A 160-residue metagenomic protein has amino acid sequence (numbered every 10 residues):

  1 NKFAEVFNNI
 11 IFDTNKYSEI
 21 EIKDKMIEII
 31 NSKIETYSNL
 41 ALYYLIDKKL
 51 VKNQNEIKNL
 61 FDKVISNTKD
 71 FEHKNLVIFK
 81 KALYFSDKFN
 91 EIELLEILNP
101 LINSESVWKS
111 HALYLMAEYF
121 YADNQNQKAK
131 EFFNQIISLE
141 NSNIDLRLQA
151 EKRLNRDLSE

Functional and structural regions predicted by a protein language model:
N1-T14: Alpha-helical transmembrane signal-anchor/signal-peptide segments
F3, K16-I20, Q54-N55, E91 (+1 more regions): TPR-repeat structural position
N9-F12, Y44-L45, A117: A ubiquitous short alpha-helical element
N15, I20, D24, R156-E160: Low-complexity, Pro/Thr/Ser/Glu-rich flexible segments characteristic of extracytoplasmic/periplasmic regions
E19-F71: Extracytoplasmic/periplasmic/luminal assembly and interaction segments in envelope/secretory/respiratory proteins
K49, V64-E160: Soluble extracytoplasmic domains of inner/organellar membrane proteins
